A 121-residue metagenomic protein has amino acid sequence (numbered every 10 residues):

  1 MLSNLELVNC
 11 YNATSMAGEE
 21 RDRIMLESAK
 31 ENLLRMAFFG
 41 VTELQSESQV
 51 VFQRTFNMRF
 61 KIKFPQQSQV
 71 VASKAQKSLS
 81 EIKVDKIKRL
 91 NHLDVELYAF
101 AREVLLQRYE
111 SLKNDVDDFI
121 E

Functional and structural regions predicted by a protein language model:
M1-F64: PAPS-dependent sulfotransferase catalytic domain
L5, K83-E96, F100-L105, Y109-K113: Pol beta-like nucleotidyltransferase catalytic core
L7-S15, K88, L97, I120: Low-complexity, compositionally biased segments
M16-E20, Q76-K77, I120: A short linear-motif detector with a strong N-terminal bias
L34-T42, A72-H92: Active-site rim elements
R54-M58, L105, D115-V116: Generic alpha-helical propensity signal that fires on short helical segments and nearby coil/disordered stretches
K63-A75: Interface signal in eukaryotic adaptor modules for cytoskeleton, membrane trafficking, and small-GTPase signaling
S111-E121: Juxtamembrane luminal stem/stalk of type II transmembrane Golgi/ER carbohydrate-processing enzymes
